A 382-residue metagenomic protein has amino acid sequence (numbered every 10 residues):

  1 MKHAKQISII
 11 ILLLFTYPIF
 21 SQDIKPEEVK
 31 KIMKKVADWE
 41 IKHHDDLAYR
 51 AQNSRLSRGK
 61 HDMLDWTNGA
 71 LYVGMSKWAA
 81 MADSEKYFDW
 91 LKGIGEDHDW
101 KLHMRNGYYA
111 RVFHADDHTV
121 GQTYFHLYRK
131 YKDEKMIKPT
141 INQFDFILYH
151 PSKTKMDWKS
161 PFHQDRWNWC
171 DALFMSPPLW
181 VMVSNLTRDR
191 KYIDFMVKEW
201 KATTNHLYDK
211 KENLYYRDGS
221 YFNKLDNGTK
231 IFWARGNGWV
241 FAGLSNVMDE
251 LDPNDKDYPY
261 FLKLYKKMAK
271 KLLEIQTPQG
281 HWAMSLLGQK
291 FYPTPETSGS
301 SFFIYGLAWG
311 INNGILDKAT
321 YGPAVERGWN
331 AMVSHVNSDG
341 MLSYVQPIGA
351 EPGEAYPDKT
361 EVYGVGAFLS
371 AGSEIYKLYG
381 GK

Functional and structural regions predicted by a protein language model:
M1-I24: Bacterial Sec-dependent N-terminal signal peptides
K25-G69, M81-F88, D97-A115, T119-G121 (+4 more regions): CBM-like carbohydrate-recognition segments
K30-Y49, D89-G107, K138-W158, R190-Y216 (+2 more regions): Long, well-ordered core segments of solenoidal/helical folds
A82, V183-D194, V247-P259, N312-K318: Inter-helical turn/loop segments and adjacent helix faces that build the functional surface of alpha-helical bundle
D171-L186: Acidic/serine-rich, low-complexity amphipathic helices located in mid- to C-terminal regulatory regions
L214-R235: Acidic/Ser/Thr-rich, low-complexity mid-to-C-terminal regulatory regions of eukaryotic proteins
W239-L287: Oxyanion-binding "anion nests"
